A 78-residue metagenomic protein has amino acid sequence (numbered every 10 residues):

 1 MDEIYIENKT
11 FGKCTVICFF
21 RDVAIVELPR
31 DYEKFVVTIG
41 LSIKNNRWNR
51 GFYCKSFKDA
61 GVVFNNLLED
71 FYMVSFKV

Functional and structural regions predicted by a protein language model:
M1-F20: Negatively charged, low-complexity tracts enriched in Asp/Glu with abundant Ser/Thr
V16, A24-V26, V37, C54 (+1 more regions): Hydrophobic beta-strand residues in large extracellular and virion-surface proteins
R21-R50: Short aromatic-glycine-(Arg/Gly/Cys) micro-motifs in beta-strand/loop hairpins
N45-V62: A short, exposed loop/beta-hairpin motif centered on an aromatic-Gly-Thr core
N66-V78: Short arginine-rich
